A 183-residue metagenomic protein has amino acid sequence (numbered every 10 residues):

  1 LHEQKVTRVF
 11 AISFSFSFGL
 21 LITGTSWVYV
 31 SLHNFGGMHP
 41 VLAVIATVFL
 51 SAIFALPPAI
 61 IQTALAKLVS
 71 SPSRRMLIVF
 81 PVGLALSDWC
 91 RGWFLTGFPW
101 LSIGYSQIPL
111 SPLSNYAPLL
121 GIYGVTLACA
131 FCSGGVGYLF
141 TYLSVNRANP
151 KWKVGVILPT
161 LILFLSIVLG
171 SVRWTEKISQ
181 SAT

Functional and structural regions predicted by a protein language model:
L1-S179: Membrane-embedded alpha-helical bundles of multi-pass enzymes that act on lipidic or dolichyl-linked glycan substrates
